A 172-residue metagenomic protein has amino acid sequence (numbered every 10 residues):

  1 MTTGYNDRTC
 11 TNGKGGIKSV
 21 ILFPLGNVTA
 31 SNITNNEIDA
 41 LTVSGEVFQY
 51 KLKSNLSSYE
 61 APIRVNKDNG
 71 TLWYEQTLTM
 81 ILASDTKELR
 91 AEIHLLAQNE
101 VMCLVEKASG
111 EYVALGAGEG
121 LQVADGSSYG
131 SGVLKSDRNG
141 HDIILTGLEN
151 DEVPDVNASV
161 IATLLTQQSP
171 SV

Functional and structural regions predicted by a protein language model:
G4-T77, L121-K135: Solvent-exposed edge beta-strands and adjacent loop segments that serve as assembly or binding interfaces
K18-F23, L78-M80, N99-K107: Short, hydrophobic/proline-enriched secondary-structure or compact coil segments at domain edges
N66-K87, D137-D151: Oligomerization/assembly interface segments of phage tail-like spikes and tubes
G70, I93-L95, L104-V105, V133-D137: A general structural signal for short secondary-structure junctions and capping/turn motifs
K87-H94, P154-N157: Short, conserved charged micro-motifs
I93-L115: Short, acidic/charged, Gly/Pro-enriched secondary-structure junctions
G120-V172: Mixed-charge, glycine-accented linear interaction segment located at domain edges/termini
